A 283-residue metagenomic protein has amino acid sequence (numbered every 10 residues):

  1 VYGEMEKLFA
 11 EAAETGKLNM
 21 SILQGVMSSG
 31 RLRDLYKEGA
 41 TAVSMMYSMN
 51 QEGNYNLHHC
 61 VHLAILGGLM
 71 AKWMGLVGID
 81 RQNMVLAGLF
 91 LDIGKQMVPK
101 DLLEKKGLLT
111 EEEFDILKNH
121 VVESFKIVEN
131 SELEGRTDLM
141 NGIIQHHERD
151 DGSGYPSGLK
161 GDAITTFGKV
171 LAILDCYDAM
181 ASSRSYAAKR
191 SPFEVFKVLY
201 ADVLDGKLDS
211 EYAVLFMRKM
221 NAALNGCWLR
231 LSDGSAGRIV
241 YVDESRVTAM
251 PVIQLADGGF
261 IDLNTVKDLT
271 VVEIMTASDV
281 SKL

Functional and structural regions predicted by a protein language model:
V1-A13, K189-L283: Terminal helices and disordered tails flanking the catalytic cores of nucleotide-processing hydrolases
V1-K118, V128-R136: Acidic/His-rich, divalent-metal-binding segments that scaffold phosphate/diphosphate chemistry
I22, M27, I65, I79 (+10 more regions): Weak global preference for isoleucine
V43-Y55, M70-D80, E104-I116, V128-G135 (+5 more regions): Short, surface-exposed, charge-dense and proline/glycine-enriched linear segments
L63, M84-M97, L109, F114-K126 (+3 more regions): Alpha-helical scaffolding flanking metal-ion-dependent phosphate/phosphodiester catalytic sites
